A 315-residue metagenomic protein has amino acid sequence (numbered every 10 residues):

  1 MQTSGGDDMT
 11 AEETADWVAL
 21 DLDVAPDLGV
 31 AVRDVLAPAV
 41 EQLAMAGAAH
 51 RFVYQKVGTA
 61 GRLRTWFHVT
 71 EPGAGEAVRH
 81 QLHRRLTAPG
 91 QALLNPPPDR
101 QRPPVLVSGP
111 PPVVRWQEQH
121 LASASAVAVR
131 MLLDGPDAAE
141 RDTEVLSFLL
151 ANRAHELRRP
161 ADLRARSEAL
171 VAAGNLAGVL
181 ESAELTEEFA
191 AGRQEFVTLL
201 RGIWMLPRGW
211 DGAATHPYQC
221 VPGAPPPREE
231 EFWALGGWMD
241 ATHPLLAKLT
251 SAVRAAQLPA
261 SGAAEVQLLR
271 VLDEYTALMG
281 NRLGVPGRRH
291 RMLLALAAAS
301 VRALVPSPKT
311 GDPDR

Functional and structural regions predicted by a protein language model:
M1-R315: An acidic, charge-biased composition feature
